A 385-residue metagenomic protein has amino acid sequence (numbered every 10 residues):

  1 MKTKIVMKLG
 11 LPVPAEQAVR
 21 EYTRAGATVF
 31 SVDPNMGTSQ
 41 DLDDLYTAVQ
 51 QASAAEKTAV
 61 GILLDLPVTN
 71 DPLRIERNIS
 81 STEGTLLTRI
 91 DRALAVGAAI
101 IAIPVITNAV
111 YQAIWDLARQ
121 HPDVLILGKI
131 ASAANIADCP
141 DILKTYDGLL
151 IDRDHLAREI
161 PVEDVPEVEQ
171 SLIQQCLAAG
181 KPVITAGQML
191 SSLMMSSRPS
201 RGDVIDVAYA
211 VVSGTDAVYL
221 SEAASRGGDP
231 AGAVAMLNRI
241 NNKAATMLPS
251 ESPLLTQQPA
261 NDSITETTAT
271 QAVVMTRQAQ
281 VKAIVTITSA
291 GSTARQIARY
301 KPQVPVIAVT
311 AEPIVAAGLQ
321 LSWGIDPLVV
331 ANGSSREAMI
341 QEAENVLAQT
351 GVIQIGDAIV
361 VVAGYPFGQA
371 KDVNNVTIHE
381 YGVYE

Functional and structural regions predicted by a protein language model:
M1-E385: Non-catalytic helical/linker scaffolds that mediate oligomerization, partner binding, and domain coupling around large
